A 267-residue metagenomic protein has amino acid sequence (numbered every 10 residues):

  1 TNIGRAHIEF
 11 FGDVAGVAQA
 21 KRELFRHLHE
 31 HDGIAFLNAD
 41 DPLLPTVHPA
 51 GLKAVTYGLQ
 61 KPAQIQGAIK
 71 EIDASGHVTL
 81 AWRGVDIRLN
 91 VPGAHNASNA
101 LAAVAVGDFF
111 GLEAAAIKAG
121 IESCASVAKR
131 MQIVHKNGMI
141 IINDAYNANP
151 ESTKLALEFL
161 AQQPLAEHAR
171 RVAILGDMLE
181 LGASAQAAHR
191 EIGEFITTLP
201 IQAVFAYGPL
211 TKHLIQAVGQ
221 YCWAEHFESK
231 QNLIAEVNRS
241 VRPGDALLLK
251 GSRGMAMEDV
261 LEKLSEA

Functional and structural regions predicted by a protein language model:
N2-I140, A169, E194-T197, I201-Q202 (+1 more regions): Acidic, Mg2+-coordinating active-site environments of NTP-dependent enzymes
I3-A6, D40-P42, N147-A148, M178-L179 (+3 more regions): Short glycine-rich anion-binding loops that position phosphate/pyrophosphate groups of nucleotides and phosphorylated
I8-A15, T153, G182-Q186, M257-D259: Glycine/threonine-rich flexible loop motifs
L89-V91, V104, I142-N143, L175 (+2 more regions): Thr-Gly-centered strand-to-loop micro-motif
A102, R242-K250: Short SAM/SAH-binding signature in class I
V127, A145-T153, L157-C222, H226: Active-site beta-alpha connecting loops in nucleotide-dependent enzymes
A128-R130, A246, G254, E258-E262: ATP-dependent carboxylate/acyl-activation modules
I234-S240: Short amphipathic alpha-helix with an adjacent loop that forms part of the alpha/beta core around
